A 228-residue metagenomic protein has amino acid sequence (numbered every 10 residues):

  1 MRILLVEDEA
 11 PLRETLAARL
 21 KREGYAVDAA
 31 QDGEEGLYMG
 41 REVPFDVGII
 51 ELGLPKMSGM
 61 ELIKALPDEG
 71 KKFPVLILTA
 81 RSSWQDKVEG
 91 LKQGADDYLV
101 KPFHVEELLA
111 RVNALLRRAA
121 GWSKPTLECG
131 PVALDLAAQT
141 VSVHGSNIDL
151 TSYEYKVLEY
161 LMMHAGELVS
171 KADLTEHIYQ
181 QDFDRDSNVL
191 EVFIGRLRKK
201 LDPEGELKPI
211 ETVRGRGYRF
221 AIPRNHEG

Functional and structural regions predicted by a protein language model:
M1-A119: N-terminal/domain-start alpha-helical segments
R2, N113-L168, A172, A221-P223 (+1 more regions): Short, Lys/Arg-enriched segments at the junction into DNA-binding effector domains of transcriptional regulators
E9, E42, E51, M60 (+10 more regions): A short, glycine- and basic residue-enriched loop/turn that sits immediately adjacent to a domain's principal
L12, E128, T212: Conserved beta-strand immediately N-terminal to the Walker
Q31, S58, S82, P131 (+5 more regions): Short, well-ordered turn and helix-capping elements at secondary-structure junctions
E35, G215-R219: Glycine-rich nucleotide-binding loop
K71, S123, G130, E206 (+1 more regions): Residue-level signal for beta-strand positions within conserved beta-sheet cores that form or flank
T140-P209, R214-R216: Positively charged, aromatic-enriched patches within helix-turn-helix-type DNA-binding elements, predominantly
